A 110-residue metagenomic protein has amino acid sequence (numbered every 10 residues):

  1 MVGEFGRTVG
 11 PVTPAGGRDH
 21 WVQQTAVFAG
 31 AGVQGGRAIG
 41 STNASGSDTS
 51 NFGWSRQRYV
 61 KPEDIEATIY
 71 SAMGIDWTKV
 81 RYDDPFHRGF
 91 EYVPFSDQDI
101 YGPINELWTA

Functional and structural regions predicted by a protein language model:
M1-A110: Ligand-binding pockets and gating/stacking loops
